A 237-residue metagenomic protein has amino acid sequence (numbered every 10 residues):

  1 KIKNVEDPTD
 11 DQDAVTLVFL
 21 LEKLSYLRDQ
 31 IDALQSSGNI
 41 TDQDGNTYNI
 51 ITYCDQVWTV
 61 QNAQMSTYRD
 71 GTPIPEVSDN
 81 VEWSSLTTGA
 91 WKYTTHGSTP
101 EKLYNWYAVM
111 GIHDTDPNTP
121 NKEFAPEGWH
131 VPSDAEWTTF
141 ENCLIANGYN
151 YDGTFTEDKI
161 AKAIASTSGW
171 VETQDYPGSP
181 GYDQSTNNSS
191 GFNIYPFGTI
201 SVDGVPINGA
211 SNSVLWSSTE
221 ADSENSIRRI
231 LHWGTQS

Functional and structural regions predicted by a protein language model:
K1-Q35: A signal for long, low-complexity, Ser/Thr/Asn-enriched, surface-exposed stalk/shaft and domain-boundary segments
I31-S237: Conserved positions within compact, well-structured domain cores
